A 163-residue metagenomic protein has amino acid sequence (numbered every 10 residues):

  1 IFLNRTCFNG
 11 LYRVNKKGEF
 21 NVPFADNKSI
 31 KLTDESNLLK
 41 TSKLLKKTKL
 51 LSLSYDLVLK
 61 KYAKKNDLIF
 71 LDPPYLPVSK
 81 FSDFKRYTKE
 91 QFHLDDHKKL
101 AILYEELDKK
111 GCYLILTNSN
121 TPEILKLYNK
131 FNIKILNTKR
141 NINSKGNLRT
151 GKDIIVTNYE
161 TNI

Functional and structural regions predicted by a protein language model:
F2, I155-N158: Short, well-ordered beta-strand micro-motif
F2-F70, P74-F84, K99, K110 (+1 more regions): SAM-dependent nucleic-acid methyltransferase catalytic core
K65-K145, R149-I155: Conserved acidic-Pro-Pro-aromatic motif
E160-I163: Flexible, glycine-/basic-rich loop-and-beta segments that form/coincide with the SAM-dependent methyltransferase
